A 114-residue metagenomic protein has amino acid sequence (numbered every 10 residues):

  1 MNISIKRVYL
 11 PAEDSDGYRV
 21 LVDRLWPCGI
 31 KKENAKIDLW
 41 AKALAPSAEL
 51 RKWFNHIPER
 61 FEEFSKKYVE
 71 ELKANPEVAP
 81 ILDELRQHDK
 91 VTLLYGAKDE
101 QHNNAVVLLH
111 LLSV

Functional and structural regions predicted by a protein language model:
M1-V114: Residues lining hydrophobic/aromatic ligand-binding pockets adjacent to catalytic sites
